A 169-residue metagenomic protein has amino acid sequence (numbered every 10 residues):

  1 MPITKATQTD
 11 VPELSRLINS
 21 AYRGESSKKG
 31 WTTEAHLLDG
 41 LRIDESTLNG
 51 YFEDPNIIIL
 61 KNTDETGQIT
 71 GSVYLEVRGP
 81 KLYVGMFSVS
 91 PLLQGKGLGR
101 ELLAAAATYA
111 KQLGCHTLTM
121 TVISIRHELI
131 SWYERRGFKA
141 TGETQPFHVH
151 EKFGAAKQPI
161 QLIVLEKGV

Functional and structural regions predicted by a protein language model:
P2-R16, R23-G24: A short beta-loop-alpha structural element at the N-terminal edge of CoA-dependent acyl/N-acetyltransferase catalytic
N19-L48: Conserved GNAT-fold acetyl-CoA-binding loop/helix
I43-L60, Y83, Q158-Q161: A short helix-loop-beta-strand connector motif used in the catalytic cores of GNAT acetyltransferases and, in some
K61, Q68-E76, Y83-S88: Conserved beta-strand in the GNAT
P80-P91, R100, T121: Conserved acetyl-CoA binding element of GNAT-fold acetyltransferases
V89, G95-T108, R135: Conserved acetyl-CoA-binding loop-helix of GNAT-fold acetyltransferases
A110-V122: Conserved GNAT acetyl-CoA-binding A-motif
T119-I123, I130, E134-A156: Conserved catalytic-core motifs of GNAT/GCN5-like acyltransferases
